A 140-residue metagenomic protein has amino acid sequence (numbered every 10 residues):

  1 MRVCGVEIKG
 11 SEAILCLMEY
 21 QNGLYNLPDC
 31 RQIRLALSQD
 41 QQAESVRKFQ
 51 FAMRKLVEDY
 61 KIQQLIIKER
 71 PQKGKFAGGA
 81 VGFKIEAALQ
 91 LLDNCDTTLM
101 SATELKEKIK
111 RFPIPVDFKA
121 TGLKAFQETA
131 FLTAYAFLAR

Functional and structural regions predicted by a protein language model:
R2, S11-R140: Phosphate- and other anionic-substrate recognition elements at nucleic-acid/protein interfaces
G5-E7: Short, surface-exposed charged micro-motifs
